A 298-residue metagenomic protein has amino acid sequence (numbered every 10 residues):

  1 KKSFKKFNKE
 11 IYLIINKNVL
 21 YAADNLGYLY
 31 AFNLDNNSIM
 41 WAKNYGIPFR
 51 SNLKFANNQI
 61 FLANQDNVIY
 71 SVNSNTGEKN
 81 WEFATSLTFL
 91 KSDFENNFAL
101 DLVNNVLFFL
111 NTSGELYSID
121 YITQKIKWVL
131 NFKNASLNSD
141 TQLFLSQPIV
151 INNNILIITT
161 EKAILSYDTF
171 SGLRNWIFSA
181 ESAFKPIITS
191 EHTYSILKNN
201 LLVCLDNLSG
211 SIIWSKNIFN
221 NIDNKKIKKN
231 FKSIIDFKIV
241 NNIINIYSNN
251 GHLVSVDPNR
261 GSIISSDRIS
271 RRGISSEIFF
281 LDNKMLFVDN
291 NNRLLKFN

Functional and structural regions predicted by a protein language model:
K1-I15, S38-N57, K79-N104, K125-N153 (+4 more regions): Extracytoplasmic beta-rich repeat domains
D24-N25, N64-Q65, N111-T112, F144 (+6 more regions): Structural signature of WD-repeat beta-propellers
Y30, Y70, Y117, I126 (+4 more regions): WD40 beta-propeller blade core
N33-N37, N73-G77, D120-Q124, D168-G172 (+3 more regions): Short loop/turn segments that connect beta-strands within beta-propeller blades
S171, S248-N298: C-terminal closing repeat unit and adjoining cap/tail of repeat-based domains
I196-C204, S211, K216-I222, K226-V256: Loop/turn-rich, solvent-exposed surfaces of beta-rich toroidal or solenoidal domains
